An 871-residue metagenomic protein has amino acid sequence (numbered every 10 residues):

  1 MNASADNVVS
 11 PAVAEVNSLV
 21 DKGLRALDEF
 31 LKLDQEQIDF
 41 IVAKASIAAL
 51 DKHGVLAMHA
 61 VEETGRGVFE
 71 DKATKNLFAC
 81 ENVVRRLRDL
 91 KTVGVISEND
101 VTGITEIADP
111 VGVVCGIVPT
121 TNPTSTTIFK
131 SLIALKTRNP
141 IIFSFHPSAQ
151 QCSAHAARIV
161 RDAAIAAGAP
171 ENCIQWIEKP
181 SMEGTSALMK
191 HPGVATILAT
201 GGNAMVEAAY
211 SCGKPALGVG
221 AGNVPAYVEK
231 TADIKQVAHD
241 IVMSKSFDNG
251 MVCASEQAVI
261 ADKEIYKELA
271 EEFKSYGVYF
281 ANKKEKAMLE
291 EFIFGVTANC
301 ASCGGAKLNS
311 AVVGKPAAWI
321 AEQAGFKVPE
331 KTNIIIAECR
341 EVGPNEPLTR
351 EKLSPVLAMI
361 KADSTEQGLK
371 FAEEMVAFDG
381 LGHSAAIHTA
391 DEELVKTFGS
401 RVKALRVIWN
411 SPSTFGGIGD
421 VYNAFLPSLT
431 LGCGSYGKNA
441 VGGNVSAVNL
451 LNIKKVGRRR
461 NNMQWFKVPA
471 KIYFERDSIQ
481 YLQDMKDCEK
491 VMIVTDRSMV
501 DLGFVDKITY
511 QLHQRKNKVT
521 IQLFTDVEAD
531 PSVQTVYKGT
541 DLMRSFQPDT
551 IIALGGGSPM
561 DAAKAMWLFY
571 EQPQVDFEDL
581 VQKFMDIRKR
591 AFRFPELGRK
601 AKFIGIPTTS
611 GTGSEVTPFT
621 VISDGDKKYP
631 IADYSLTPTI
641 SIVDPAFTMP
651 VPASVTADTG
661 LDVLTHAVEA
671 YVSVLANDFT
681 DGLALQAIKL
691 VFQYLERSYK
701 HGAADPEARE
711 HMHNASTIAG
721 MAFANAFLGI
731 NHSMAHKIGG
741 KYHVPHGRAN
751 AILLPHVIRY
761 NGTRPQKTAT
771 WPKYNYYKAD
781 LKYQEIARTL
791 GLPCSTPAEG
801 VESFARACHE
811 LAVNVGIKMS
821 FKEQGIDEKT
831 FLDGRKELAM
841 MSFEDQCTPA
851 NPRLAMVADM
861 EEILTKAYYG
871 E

Functional and structural regions predicted by a protein language model:
N2-T105, I133, S275: N-terminal Rossmann-like NAD(P)+-binding subdomain of aldehyde/semialdehyde dehydrogenases
A3, V9-V13, I128, V206-G343: ALDH superfamily catalytic-core signature
A3-V8, V13-V20, D39, F280-E330 (+2 more regions): C-terminal segments
R85-L87, A156, Q534-A646: Glycine/threonine-rich beta-strand-loop-alpha-helix active-site module that forms ligand/phosphate-binding
V95-Q236: Rossmann-like NAD(P) dinucleotide-binding subdomain of oxidoreductase/dehydrogenase enzymes
M463-T550, F821: ATP/NTP phosphate-donor binding region
V616-A726: Carboxylate- and glycine-rich phosphate/diphosphate-binding segment that chelates Mg2+/Mn2+
K741-L832: Gly/Pro-rich interdomain helix-loop hinge
